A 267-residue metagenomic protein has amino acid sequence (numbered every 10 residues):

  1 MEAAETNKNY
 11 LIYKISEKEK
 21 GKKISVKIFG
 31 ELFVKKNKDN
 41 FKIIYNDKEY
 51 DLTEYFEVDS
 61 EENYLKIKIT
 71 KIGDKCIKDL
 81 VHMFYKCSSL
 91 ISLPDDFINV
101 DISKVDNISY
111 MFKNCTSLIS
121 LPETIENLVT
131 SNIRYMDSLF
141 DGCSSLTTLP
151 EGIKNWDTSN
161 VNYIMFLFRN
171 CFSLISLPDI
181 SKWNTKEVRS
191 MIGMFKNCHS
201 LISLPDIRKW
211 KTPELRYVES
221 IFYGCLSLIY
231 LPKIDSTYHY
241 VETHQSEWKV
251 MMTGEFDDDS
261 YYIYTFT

Functional and structural regions predicted by a protein language model:
M1-T267: Negatively charged
